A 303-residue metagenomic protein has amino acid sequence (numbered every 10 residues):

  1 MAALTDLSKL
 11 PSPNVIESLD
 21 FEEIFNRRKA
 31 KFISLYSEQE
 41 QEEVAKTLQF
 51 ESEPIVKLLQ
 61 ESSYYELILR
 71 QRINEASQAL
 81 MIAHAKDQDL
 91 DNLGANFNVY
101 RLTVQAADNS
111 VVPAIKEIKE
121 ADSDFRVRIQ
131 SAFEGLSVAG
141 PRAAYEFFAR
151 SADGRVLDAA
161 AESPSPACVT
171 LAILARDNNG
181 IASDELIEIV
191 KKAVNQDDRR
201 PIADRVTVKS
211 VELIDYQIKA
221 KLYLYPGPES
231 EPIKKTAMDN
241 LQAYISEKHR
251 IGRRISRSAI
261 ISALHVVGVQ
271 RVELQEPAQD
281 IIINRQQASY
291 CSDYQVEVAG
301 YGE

Functional and structural regions predicted by a protein language model:
M1-V138, I233-E303: N-terminal polar alpha-helical/low-complexity "assembly arms" that mediate subunit docking, oligomerization
E134-I251: Carbohydrate-recognition loop of C-type lectin domains
